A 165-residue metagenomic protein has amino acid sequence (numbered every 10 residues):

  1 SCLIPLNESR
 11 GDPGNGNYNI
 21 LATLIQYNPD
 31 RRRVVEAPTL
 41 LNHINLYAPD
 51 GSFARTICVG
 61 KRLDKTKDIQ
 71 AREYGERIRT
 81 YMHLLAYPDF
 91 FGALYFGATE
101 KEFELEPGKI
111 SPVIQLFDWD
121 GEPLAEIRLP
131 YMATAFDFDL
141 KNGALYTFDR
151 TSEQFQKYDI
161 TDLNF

Functional and structural regions predicted by a protein language model:
S1-F165: Eukaryotic scaffold repeat domains enriched in small/polar residues
